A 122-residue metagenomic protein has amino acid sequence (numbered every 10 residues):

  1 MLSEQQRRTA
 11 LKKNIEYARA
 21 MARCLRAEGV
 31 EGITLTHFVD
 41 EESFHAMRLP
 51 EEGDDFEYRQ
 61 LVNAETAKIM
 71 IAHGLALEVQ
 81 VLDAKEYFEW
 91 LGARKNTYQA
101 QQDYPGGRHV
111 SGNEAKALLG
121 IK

Functional and structural regions predicted by a protein language model:
M1-S3, G120-K122: Short intrinsically disordered terminal tails
S3-E52: Extended, charge-biased low-complexity segments that typically form long amphipathic alpha-helices/coiled-coils
A27-E28, A93-R94, I121: Surface-exposed polar/charged interaction patches
F56-L118: Amphipathic protein-protein interaction modules
